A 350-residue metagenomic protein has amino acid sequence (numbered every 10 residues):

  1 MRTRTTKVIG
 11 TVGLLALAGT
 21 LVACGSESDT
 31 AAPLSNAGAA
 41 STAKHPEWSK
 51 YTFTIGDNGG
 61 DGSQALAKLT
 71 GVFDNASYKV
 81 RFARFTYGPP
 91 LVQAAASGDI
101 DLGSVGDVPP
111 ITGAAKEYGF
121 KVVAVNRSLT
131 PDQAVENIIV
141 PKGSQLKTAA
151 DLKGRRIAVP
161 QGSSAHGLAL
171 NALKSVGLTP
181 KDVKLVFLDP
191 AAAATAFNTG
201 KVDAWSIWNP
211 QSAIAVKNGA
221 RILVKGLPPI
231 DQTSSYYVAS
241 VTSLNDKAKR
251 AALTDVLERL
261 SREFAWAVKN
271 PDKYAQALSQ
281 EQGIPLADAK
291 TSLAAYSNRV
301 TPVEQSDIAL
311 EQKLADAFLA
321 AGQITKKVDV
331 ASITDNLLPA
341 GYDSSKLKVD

Functional and structural regions predicted by a protein language model:
M1-V12: Bacterial N-terminal signal peptides that target proteins for export
T20-A23: C-terminal motif of bacterial Sec signal peptides marking the signal peptidase cleavage site
G25-S28: Bacterial signal peptide processing site
A31-T179, V186, D231: Short, glycine-/small- and polar/acidic-enriched structural segments that line small-molecule recognition paths
N75, R127-P131, P229-I230, N298-D307 (+1 more regions): Short, solvent-exposed loop/beta-turn-alpha elements that line the ligand-binding surface or hinge of extracytoplasmic
V108, A191-Q280: Pocket-lining segment of extracytoplasmic ligand-binding domains
D246-Q323: Secondary-structure end/capping motifs
D316-D350: Conserved C-terminal helix/tail region of periplasmic/extracytoplasmic solute-binding proteins
